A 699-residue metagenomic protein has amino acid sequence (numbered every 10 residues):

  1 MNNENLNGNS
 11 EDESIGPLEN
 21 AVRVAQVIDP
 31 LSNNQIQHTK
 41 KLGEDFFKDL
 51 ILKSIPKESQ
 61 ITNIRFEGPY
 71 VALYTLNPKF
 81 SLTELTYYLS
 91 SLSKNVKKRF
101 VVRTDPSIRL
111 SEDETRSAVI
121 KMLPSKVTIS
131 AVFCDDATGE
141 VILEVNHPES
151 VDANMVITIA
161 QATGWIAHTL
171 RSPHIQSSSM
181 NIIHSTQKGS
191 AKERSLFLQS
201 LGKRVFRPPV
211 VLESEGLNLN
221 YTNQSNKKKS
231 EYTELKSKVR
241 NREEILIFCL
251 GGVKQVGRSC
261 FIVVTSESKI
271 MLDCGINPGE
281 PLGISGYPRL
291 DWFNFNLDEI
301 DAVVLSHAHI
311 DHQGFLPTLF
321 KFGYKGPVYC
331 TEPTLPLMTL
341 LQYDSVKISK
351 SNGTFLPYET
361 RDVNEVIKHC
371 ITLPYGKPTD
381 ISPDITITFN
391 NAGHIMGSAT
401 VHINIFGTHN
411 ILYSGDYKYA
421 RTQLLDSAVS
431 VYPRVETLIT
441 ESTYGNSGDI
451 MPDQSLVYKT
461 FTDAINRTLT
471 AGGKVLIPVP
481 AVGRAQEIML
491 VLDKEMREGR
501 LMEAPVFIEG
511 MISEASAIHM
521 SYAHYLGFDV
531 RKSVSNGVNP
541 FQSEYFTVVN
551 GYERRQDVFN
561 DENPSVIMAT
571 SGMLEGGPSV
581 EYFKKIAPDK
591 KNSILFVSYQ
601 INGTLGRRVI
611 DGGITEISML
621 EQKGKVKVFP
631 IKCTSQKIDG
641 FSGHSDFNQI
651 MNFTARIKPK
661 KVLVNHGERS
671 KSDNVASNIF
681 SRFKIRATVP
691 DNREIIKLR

Functional and structural regions predicted by a protein language model:
N2, G8-Q199: RNA-contacting regions in translation and RNA-metabolism proteins, encompassing KH/S1 modules where present
V71, T138-V141, D298-I300, K321-K325 (+5 more regions): Short, surface-exposed connector motifs at secondary-structure boundaries
L201-D298, T372-D426, D557-F559, V566 (+3 more regions): Core dinuclear metal-dependent hydrolase active-site scaffold
V253-R258, T265-G326, C330-P336, L341-C370 (+3 more regions): Pre-active-site segment of Zn-dependent metallo-hydrolases
L272-C274, I300-L316, V328-T331, F389-G393 (+11 more regions): Active-site neighborhood of phospho(di)ester-bond hydrolases with catalytic His/Asp-centered motifs
H369-Y375, T547-G551: Short acidic-hydrophobic, aromatic-tinged amphipathic segments that line or gate anion-handling sites
A420-E509, S593-S598, I617-T688: Cap/insert and terminal regions of metallo-dependent hydrolase folds
F461-L605, N665, F680-R682: Hard-cation-handling environments
